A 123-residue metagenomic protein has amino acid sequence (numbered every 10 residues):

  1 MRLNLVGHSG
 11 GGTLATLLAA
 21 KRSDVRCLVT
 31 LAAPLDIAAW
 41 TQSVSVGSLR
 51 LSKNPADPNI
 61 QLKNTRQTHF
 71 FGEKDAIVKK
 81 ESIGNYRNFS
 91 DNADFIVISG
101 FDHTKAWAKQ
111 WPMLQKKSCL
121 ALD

Functional and structural regions predicted by a protein language model:
M1-L49: Primarily recognizes the serine-hydrolase "nucleophile elbow" in alpha/beta-hydrolase and SGNH/GDSL folds
K21-D24, L62, N88, L120: Secondary-structure boundary motif
A33-S90, I96-S99: The feature captures the conserved acid-bearing segment of alpha/beta-hydrolase catalytic domains
E81-G84, N88-D123: C-terminal catalytic histidine-bearing segment of alpha/beta-hydrolase fold enzymes
